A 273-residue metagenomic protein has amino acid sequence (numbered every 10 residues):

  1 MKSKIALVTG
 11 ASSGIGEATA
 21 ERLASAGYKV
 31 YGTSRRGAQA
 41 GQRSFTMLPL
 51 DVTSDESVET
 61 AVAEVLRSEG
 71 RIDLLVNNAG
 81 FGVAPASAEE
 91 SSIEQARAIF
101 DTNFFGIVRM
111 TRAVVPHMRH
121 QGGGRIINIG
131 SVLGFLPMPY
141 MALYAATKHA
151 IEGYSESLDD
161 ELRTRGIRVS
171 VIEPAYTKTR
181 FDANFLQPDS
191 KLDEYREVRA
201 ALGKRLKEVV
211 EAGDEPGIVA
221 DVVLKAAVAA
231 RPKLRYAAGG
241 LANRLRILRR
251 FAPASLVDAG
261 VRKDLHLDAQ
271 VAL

Functional and structural regions predicted by a protein language model:
S12-S13: Conserved glycine-rich cofactor-binding loop
L50-T60, I93: The beta1-alpha1 cofactor-binding region of Rossmann-like NAD(H)/NADP(H)-dependent oxidoreductases
N78-A84: Conserved NAD(P)H cofactor-binding loop of Rossmann-fold oxidoreductase domains
A86-A88, Q95-R97: Substrate-binding pocket helix/loop in short-chain dehydrogenase/reductase
T111, T147: Active-site helix of classical SDR
S131: Residue(s) in the substrate-gating loop at a strand-loop-helix junction that position the organic substrate next
E161-V210: C-terminal beta-strand-loop-alpha-helix "lid" module of Rossmann-like NAD(P)-dependent dehydrogenases
